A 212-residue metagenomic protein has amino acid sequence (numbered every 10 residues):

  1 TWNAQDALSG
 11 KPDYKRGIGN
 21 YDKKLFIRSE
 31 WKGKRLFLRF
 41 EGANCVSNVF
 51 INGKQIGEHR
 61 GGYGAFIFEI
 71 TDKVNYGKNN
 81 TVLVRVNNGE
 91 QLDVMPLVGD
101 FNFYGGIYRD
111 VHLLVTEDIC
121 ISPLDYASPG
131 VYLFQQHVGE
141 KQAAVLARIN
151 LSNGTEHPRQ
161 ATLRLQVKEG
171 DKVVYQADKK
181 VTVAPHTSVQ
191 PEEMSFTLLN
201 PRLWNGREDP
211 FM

Functional and structural regions predicted by a protein language model:
T1-M212: Secreted/periplasmic carbohydrate-active enzymes, especially glycoside hydrolases
